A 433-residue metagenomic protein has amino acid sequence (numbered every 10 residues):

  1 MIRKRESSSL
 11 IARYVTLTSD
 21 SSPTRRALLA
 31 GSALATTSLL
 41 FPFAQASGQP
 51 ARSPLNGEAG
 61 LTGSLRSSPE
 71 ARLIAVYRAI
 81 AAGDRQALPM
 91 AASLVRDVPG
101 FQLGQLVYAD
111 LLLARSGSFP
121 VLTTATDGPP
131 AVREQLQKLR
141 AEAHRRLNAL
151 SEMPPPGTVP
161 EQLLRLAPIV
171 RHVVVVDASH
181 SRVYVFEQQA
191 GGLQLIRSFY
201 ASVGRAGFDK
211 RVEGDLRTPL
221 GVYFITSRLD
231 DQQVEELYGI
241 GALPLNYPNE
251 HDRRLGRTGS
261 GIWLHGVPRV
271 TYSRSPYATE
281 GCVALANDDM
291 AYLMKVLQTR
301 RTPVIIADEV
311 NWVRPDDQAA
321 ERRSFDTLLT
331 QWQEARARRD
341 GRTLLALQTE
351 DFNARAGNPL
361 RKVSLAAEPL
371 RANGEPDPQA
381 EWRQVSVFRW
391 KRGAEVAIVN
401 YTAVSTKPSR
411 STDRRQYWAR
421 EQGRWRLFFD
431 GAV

Functional and structural regions predicted by a protein language model:
M1-L39: N-terminal secretory signal peptides
L65-S93, D97, Q331-E334: Alpha-helical segment of the N-proximal tetratricopeptide repeat
L111, S227-T330, R339: Exported/periplasmic cell-wall-interacting domains
S151-I262, V267-S273, D413-R415: Gly/Pro-biased beta-strand-loop elements
D340-R355: Short, well-ordered alpha-helical segments enriched in acidic and aromatic residues
L365-R415: Surface-exposed, charged secondary-structure patches
S411-V433: Short beta-strand edge/turn micro-motifs at domain boundaries
